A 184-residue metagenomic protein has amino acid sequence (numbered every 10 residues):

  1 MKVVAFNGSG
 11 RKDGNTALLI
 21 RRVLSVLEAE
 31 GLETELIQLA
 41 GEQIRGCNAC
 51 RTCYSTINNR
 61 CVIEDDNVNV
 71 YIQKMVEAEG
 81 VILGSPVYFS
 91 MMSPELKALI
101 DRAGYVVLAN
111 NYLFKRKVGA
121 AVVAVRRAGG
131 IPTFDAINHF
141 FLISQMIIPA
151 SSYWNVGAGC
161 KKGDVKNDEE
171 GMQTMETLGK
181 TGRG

Functional and structural regions predicted by a protein language model:
M1, L24, A29-E30, V70 (+1 more regions): Glycine-rich phosphate/pyrophosphate-binding loop and the adjoining helix
K2-L32: N-terminal beta1-alpha1 ligand-phosphate binding loop
G8-A17, I44-Y54, E79: Cysteine-centered iron-sulfur cluster-binding motifs in ferredoxin-type domains/subunits of redox enzymes
L32-E42: A short beta-strand-loop structural module common to alpha/beta enzyme folds
E33-E35, R60, I147: Conserved beta-strand segments of alpha/beta enzyme cores
E42-M75: Cysteine-cluster motifs in flexible loop/terminal segments that predominantly coordinate metals
V62-Y153: Helix-loop-strand module that forms the ligand-binding subsite of alpha/beta enzymes
